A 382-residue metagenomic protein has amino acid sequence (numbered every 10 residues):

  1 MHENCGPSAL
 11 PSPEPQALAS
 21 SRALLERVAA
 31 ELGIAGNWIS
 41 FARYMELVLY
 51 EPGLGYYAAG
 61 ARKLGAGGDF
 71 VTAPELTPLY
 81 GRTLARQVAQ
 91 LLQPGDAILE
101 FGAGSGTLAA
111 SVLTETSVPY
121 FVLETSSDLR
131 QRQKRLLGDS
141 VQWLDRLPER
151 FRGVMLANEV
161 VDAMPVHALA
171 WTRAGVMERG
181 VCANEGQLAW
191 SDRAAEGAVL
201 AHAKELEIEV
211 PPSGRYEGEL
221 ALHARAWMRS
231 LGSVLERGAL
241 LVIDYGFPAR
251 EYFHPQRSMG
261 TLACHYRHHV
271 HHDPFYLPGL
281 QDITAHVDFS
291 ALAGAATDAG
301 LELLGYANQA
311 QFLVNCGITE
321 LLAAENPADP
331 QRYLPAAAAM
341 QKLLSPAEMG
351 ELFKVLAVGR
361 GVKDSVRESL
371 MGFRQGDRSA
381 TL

Functional and structural regions predicted by a protein language model:
H2-R146, R150-F151, L169, M259 (+3 more regions): Rossmann-like AdoMet
V48, M155, L292: A residue-level signal for conserved active-site and pocket-lining positions in enzyme catalytic cores
E51-P52, A59, G65-A66, Q142 (+6 more regions): Residue-level signal for pocket-adjacent positions within structured domains
Y80, M155, D244: Conserved RecA-like P-loop NTPase ATPase core
L129, A163-M164, A249: Catalytic P-loop NTPase motifs of RecA-like helicase/translocase cores
R150-R173, G218-L222, A226, V234-L241: A short SAM/SAH-binding and catalytic strip from SAM-dependent methyltransferases
L156-K204, P255-Y266: A mobile, often basic/glycine-rich helix-loop segment that functions as the active-site lid/recognition loop
A203-L382: Long, Lys/Arg- and hydrophobic-enriched amphipathic alpha-helices
